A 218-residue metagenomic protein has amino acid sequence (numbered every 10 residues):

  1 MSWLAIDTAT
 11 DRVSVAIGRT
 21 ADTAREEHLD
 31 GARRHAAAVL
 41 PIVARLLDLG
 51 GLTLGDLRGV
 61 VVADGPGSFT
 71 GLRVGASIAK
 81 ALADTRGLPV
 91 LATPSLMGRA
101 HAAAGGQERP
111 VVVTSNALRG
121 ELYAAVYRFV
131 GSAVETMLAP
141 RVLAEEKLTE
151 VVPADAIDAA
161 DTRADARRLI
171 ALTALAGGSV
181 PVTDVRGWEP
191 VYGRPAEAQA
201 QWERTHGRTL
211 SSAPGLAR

Functional and structural regions predicted by a protein language model:
M1-T23, R34-A38, L91-R218: Oxyanion-binding and handling regions
H28: Nucleic-acid-interacting cores, centered on viral/eukaryotic replication and modification enzymes
G31-D48: N-terminal phosphate-binding loop and adjacent alpha-helix
V43, A79, A100: Generic structural marker for isolated residues within well-ordered, non-membrane alpha-helices of soluble domains
V43-G59, F129, V151-D155: Phosphate/pyrophosphate-binding loops at sites that engage ATP/ADP/AMP, CoA/4′-phosphopantetheine, polyphosphate
L49-G55, A83-T93: Phosphate-handling active-site elements
V60-V90: DPxDG-like acidic metal-binding loop motif
